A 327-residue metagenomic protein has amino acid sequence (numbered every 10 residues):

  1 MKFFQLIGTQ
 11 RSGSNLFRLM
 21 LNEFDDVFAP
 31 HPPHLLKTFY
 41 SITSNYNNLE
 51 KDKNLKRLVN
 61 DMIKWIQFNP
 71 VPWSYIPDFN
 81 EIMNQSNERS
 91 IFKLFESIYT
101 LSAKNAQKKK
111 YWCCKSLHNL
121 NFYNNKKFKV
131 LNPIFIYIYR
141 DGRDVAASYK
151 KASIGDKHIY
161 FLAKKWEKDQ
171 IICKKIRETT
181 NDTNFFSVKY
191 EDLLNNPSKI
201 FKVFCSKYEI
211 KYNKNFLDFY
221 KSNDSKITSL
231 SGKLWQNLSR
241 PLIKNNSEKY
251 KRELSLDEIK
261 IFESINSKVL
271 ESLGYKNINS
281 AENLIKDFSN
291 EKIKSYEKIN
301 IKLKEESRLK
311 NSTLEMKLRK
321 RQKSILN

Functional and structural regions predicted by a protein language model:
M1-Q5, K104, K150-S153, K174-R177 (+2 more regions): PAPS-dependent sulfotransferases, especially Golgi type II membrane carbohydrate sulfotransferases
Q5, T100-P241: PAPS-dependent sulfotransferase catalytic domain
T9: P-loop (Walker A) phosphate-binding loop of NTP-binding proteins
N15-D26: A conserved segment at the C-terminal end of the G1
R18, Y99, Y123, F201 (+2 more regions): Generic structural marker for isolated residues within well-ordered, non-membrane alpha-helices of soluble domains
E23, A29, L35, D144 (+1 more regions): Active-site micro-motifs of SAM-dependent methyltransferase domains
F24-H31, F201, Y208-Y212, L270: A generic secondary-structure signal for well-formed alpha-helical elements
F28-K115, N119: PAPS-dependent sulfation machinery
